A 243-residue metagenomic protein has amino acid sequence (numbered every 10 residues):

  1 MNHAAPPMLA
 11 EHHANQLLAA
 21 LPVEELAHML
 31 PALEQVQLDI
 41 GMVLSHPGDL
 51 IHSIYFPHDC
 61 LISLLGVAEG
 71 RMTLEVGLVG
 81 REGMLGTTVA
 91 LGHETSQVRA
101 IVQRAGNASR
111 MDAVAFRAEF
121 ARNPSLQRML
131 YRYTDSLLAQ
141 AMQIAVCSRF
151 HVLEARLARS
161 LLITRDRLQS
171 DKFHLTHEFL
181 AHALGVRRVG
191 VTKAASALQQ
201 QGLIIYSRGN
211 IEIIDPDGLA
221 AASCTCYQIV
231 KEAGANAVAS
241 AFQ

Functional and structural regions predicted by a protein language model:
M1-D39, M84, V89-A90: Cyclic nucleotide-binding regulatory module and flanking cytosolic helices
A20, L78, R110, H174 (+1 more regions): Short aromatic/basic micro-patch
M29, L65, T87-T88, E119 (+1 more regions): Residues that scaffold the ATP/ADP-binding catalytic core of kinase and kinase-like folds
E34-Q37, L44-P47, I163-T164: Small beta-barrel nucleic-acid-binding modules, principally OB-folds
M42-R104: Cyclic nucleotide-binding regulatory domains
G77-D135, A139, Q143: Cyclic-nucleotide recognition modules
Q103-A105, F120-R187: Polybasic "coupling" helices that flank or enter modular domains
I163-Q243: Phosphate-/nucleic-acid-contacting segments
